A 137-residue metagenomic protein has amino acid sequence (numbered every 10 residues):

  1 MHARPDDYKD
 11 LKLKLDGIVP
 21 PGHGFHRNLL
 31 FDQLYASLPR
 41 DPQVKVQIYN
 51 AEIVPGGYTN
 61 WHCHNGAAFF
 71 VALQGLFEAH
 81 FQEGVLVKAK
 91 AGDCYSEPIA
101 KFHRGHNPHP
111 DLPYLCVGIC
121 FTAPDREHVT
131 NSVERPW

Functional and structural regions predicted by a protein language model:
M1-K45, N131-W137: A short, N-terminal "cap"/entry segment at the start of jelly-roll beta-barrel domains of the cupin/DSBH fold
D41-V44, P55-F69: A short beta-loop-beta micro-motif enriched in histidine and acidic residues
I48-E52: Short proline/glycine- and basic residue-enriched helix-capping loop/turn segments at helix->loop/beta transitions
I53, E83-A100: Short acidic-glycine-tyrosine-enriched beta hairpin
W61, A79-H80, E97, H103-P110: Short beta-strand His + acidic residue motifs that chelate non-heme Fe in jelly-roll/DSBH and cupin folds
G66-E83: Glycine- and acidic-residue-biased ligand/ion/polar-headgroup-sensing regions
L86, A100-H106, H128-W137: N-terminal leader/targeting pre-sequences
S96, D111-V129: A short hydrophobic beta-strand segment most commonly corresponding to one strand of the jelly-roll/cupin
